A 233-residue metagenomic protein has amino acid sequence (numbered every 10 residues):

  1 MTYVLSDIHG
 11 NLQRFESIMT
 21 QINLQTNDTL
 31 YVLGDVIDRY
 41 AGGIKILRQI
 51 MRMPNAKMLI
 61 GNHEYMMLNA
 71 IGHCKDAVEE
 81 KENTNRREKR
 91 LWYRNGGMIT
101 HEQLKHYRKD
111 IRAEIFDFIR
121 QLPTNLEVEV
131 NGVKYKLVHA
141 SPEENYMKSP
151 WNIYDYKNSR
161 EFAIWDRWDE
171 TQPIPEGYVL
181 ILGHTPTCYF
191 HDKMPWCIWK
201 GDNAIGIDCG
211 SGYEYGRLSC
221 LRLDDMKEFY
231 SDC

Functional and structural regions predicted by a protein language model:
M1-Q49: N-terminal active-site segment of His-dependent metallophosphoesterases
V4, L30-V32, M58-L59, K136 (+2 more regions): Residue-level marker for buried hydrophobic side chains located in beta-strands that build the well-ordered beta-sheet
D7, G34-D35, G61-N62, G183-H184 (+1 more regions): Active-site glycine-centered loops adjacent to acidic/histidine catalytic or metal-binding residues that shape
H9-Q13, D38-A41, Y65-L68, H184-D192 (+1 more regions): Active-site environment of divalent metal-dependent phosphoester hydrolases
Q25-N27, M53-N55, V133, E176-G177: A general structural motif
G43-L47, R52-E127, F162-A163: Active-site neighborhood of divalent metal-dependent phosphoester bond hydrolases
R94-I205, G210-G216, K227-D232: Acidic, His/Gly-enriched loop-helix segments that form or flank divalent-metal centers in metallo-dependent hydrolases
